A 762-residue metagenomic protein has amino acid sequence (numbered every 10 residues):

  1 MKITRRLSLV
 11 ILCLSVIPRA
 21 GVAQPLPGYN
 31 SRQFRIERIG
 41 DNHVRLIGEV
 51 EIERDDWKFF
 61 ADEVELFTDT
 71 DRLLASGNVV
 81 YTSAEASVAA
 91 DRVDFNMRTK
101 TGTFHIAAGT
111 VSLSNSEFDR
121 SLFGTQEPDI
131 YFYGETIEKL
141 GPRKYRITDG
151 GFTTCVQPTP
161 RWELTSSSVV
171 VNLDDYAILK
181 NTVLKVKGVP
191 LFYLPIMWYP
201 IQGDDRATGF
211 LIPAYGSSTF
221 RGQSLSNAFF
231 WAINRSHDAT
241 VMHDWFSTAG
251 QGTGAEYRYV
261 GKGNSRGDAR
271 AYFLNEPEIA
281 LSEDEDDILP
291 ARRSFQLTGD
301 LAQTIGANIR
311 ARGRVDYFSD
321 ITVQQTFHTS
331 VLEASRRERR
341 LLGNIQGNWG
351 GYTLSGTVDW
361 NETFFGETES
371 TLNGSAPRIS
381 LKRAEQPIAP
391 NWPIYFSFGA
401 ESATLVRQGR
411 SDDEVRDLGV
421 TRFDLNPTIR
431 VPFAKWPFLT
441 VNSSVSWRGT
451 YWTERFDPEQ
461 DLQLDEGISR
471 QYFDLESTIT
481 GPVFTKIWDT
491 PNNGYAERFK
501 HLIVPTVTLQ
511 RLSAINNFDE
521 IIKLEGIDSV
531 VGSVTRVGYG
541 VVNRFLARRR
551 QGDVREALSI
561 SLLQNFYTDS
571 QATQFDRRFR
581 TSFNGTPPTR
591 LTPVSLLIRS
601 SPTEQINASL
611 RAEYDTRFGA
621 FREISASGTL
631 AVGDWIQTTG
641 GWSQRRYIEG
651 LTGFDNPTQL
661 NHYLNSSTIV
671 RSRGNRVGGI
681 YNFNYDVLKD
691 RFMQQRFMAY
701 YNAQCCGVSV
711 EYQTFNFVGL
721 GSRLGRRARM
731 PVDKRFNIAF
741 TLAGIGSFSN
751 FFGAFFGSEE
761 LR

Functional and structural regions predicted by a protein language model:
M1-S8: Bacterial N-terminal signal peptides that target proteins for export
L14-V22: C-terminal segment of classical bacterial N-terminal signal peptides
V22-Y29: Cleaved targeting-peptide boundary
I36-S87, F95, G102, Y145-I147 (+4 more regions): Structural recognition of beta-strand segments within beta-rich domains
A86, R92, M97-T103, A107-F152 (+6 more regions): Outer-membrane beta-barrel proteins and related beta-barrel translocases across Gram-negative bacteria
